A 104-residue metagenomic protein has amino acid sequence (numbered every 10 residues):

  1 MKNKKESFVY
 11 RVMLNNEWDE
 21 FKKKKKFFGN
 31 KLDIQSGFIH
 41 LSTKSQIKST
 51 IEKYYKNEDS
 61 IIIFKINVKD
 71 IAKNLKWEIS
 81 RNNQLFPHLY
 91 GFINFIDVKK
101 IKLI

Functional and structural regions predicted by a protein language model:
K2-I104: Conserved, structured core segments of small domains
